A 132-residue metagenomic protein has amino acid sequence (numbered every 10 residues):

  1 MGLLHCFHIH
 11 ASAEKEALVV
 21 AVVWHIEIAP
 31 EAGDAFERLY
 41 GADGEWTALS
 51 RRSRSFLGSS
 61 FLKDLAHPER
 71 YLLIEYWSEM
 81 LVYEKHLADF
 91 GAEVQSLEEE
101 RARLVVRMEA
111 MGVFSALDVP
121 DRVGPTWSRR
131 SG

Functional and structural regions predicted by a protein language model:
G2, V20-A21, G132: The identity of the second residue at the extreme N-terminus of proteins
G2-L4, G41-G58, Y76-V113: An amphipathic, aromatic/His-enriched active-site/gating alpha helix that lines ligand/cofactor pockets
C6-L18: Short, Lys/Arg-enriched N-terminal segments with co-localized hydrophobic residues within the first ~10-30 amino acids
A13-K15, A48, L62-K63: Residues embedded in well-ordered secondary-structure elements
V20-E27, L57-D89: Short, well-ordered beta-strand segments in beta-rich or mixed alpha/beta enzyme and ligand-binding folds
E27-Y40: Short, surface-exposed ligand-recognition loops at beta-strand->loop->(often short) alpha-helix junctions that present
V113-G132: Acidic/histidine-enriched, glycine/proline-rich intrinsically disordered or flexible terminal extensions
